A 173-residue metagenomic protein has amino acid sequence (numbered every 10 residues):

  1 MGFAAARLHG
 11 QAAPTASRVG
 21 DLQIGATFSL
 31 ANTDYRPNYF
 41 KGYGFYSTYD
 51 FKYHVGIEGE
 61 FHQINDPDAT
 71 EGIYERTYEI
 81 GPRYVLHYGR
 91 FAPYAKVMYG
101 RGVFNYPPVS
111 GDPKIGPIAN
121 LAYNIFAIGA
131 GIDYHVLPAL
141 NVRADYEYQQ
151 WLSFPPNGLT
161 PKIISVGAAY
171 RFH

Functional and structural regions predicted by a protein language model:
G2-G25, Y84, H173: Outer-membrane beta-barrel biogenesis signature
Q11-A12, T48-K114, Y123-G129, Y134-V136 (+2 more regions): Gram-negative (and chloroplast) outer-membrane scaffold detector with strong preference for beta-barrel transmembrane
T15-N32, P93-A95, P161, S165: Transmembrane beta-strand segments of Gram-negative outer membrane beta-barrel proteins
T27-L30, G111-G116, Q150-W151: Extracytoplasmic loops and strand-loop junctions of Gram-negative outer membrane beta-barrel proteins
S29-Y46, E60, L121: Surface-exposed strand-loop-strand hairpins of Gram-negative outer-membrane beta-barrel proteins
A119-N124, Q150: A beta-strand edge to alpha-helix "cap/lid" segment located at domain peripheries
N141-R143: Extracellular beta-propeller repeat domains
